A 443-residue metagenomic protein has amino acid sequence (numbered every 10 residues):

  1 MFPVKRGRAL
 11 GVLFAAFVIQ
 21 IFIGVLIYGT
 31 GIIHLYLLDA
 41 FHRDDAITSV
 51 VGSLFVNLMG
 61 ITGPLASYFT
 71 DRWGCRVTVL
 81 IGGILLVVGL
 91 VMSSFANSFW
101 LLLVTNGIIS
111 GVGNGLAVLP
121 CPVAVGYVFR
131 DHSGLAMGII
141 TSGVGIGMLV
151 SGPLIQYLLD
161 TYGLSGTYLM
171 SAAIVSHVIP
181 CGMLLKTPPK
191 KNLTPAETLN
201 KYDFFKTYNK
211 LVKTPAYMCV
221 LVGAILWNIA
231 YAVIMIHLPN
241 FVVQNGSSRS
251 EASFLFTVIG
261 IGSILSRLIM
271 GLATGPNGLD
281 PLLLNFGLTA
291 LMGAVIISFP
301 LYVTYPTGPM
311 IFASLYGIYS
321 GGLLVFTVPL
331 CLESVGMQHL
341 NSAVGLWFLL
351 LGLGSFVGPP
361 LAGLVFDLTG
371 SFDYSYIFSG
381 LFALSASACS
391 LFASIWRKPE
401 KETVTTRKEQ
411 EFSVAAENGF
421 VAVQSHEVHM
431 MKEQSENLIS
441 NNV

Functional and structural regions predicted by a protein language model:
M1-G24, K201-A216: Cytosolic juxtamembrane N-terminal segment immediately preceding the first transmembrane helix of multi-pass
T30-L37, K213-L272, L323-L324, V328 (+1 more regions): Extracytoplasmic gate region of multi-pass secondary transporters
H42, G74, F95-N97, F129-R130 (+2 more regions): Helix-breaking motifs and short loop linkers at transmembrane-helix boundaries and internal kinks in secondary membrane
I61-W100: Conserved MFS/SLC helix-loop-helix module at the cytosolic interface between two early adjacent transmembrane helices
T62-C75, S266-D280, F366-D367: Helix-to-loop junctions at the C-terminal end of transmembrane segments in multipass secondary transporters
T105-S142: Cytoplasmic helix-loop-helix junction between adjacent transmembrane helices in 12-TM secondary transporters
G143-K191: Helix-loop-helix hairpin linking two adjacent transmembrane segments in secondary transporters
N245, S250-E251, T257, G262-M270 (+3 more regions): C-terminal transmembrane helical hairpin of 12-TM major facilitator-type secondary transporters
